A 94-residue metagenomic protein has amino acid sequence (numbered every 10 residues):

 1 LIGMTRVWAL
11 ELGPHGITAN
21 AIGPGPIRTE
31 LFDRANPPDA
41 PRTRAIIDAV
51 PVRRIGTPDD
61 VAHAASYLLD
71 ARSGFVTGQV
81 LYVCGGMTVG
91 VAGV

Functional and structural regions predicted by a protein language model:
L1-E11: Conserved catalytic helix of short-chain dehydrogenase/reductases
T5-R6, A62-A65, L69: Short-chain dehydrogenase/reductase
L10-P14, G74: Alpha-helical segment proximal to the catalytic Tyr-Lys
H15, N20, Q79: Rossmann-like NAD(H)/NADP(H) cofactor-binding core
G23-R34, V83, V89: Short, flexible catalytic-loop segment of classical short-chain dehydrogenase/reductase
R34-V50: A short C-terminal helix-loop "cap" of Rossmann-like NAD(P)-dependent dehydrogenase/epimerase domains
V50-V61, R72: A conserved structural motif in NAD(P)-dependent oxidoreductases
S66, T77-V94: Short C-terminal tail/terminal secondary-structure segment of NAD(P)H-dependent dehydrogenase/reductase domains
